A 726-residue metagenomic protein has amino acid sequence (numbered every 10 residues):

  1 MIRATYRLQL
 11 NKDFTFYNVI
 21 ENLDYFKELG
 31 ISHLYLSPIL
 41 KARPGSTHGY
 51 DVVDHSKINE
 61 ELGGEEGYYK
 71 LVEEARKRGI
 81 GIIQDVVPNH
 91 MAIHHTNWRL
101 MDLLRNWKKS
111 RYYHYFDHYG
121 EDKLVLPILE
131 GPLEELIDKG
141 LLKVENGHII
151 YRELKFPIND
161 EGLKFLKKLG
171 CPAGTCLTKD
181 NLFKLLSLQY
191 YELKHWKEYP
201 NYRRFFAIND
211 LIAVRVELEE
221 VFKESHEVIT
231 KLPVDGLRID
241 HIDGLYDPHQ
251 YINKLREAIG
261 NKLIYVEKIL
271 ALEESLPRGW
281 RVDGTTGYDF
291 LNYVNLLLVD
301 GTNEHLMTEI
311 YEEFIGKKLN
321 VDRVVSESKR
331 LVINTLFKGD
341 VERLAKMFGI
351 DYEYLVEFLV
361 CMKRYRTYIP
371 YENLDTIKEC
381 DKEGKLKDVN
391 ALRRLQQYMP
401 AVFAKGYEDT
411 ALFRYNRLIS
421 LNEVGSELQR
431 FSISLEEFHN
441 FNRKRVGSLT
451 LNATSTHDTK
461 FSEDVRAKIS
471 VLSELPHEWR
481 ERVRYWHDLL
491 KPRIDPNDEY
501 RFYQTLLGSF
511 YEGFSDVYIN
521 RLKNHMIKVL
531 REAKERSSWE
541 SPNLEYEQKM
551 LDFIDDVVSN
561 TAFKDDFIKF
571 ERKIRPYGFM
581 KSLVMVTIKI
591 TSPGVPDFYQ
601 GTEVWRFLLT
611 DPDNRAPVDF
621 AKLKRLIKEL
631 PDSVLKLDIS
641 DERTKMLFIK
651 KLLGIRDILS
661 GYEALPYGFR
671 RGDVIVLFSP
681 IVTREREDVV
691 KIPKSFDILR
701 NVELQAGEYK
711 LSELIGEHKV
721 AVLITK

Functional and structural regions predicted by a protein language model:
M1-R203, H241-T308: Acidic/aromatic-lined carbohydrate-recognition and catalytic surfaces of CAZymes acting on diverse glycans
L154-K155, E161-I229, L306-D340, T456: Active-site cores of enzymes that catalyze phosphoryl transfer or operate on phosphate-rich substrates
P248, N253-L255, K262, N292-F358 (+3 more regions): Polyanionic (Asp/Glu-rich) segments that form extended negatively charged tracts
R364-R366, L449-V465, Q504-Y511, M585-D613: Conserved phosphate/anionic-ligand binding catalytic regions in large, soluble enzymes, centered on
K378-K382, T450-A453, V465, I469-R575 (+1 more regions): Extended, charge-enriched "interface" segments that sit outside catalytic cores
F553-E571, E642-G661: Amphipathic alpha-helical
G594, E642-F648, G654, E663-K691: Carbohydrate-binding surface patches
G707-K726: C-terminal beta-strand-rich structural cap/linker in extracellular carbohydrate-active enzymes
